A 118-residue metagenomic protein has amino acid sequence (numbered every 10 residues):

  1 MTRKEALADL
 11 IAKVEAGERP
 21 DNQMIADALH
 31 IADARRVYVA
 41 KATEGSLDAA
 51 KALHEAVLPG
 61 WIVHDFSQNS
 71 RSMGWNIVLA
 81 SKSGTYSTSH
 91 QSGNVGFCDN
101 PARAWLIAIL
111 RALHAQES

Functional and structural regions predicted by a protein language model:
M1, E5, D48, I109-L110: Generic hydrophobic secondary-structure signal
R3-K4, L10, G17: Extracellular receptor-binding modules and their adjoining Ser/Thr/Gly/Asp/Asn-rich linkers
E5-L7, D33-A34: Short acidic (Asp/Glu) and glycine-rich catalytic loops that position anionic groups and cofactors
L7, V39-A40, E55, I107 (+1 more regions): General helical structural elements
A12-K13, Q23-I31, R103-H114: Short, hydrophobic/amphipathic alpha-helical patches that form generic packing surfaces within helical domains
V14-Q91, C98: N-terminal segment of the canonical double-stranded RNA-binding domain
S81-S118: Glycine-rich and polybasic anion-binding loops at the starts of cofactor/ligand-binding domains
